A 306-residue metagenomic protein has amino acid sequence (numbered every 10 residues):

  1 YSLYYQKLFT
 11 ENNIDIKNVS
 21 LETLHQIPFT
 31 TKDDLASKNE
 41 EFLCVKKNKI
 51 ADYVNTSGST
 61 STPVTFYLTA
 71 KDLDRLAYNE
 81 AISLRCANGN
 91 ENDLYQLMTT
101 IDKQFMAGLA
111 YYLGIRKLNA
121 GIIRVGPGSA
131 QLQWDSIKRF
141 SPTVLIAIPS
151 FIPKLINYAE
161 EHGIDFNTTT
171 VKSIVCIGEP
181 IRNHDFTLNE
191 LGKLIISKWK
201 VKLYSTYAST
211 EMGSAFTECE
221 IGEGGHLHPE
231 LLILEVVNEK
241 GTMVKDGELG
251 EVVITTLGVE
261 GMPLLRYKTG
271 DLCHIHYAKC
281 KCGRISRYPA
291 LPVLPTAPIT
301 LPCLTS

Functional and structural regions predicted by a protein language model:
Y1-N55, S61-Y78, I82, C86 (+2 more regions): Nucleotide 5′-phosphate-binding alpha/beta core
Y4, A51, N79, A110 (+2 more regions): Short Gly/charged-rich anion-binding patches and loops
S37-N39, T65-F66, Y95-M98, L118-N119 (+1 more regions): A short, structure-level motif marking secondary-structure boundaries and short turns
T56-S57, I115, L234: Hydrophobic alpha-helical segments that mediate membrane insertion or helix-helix packing
A70-S83, L94-K154: AMP-binding/adenylate-forming
N92-D93, G247: Beta-strand-connecting loops/turns
L118-S306: Active-site glycine/GP-rich loop and adjacent strand/helix microenvironment that borders small-molecule binding pockets
